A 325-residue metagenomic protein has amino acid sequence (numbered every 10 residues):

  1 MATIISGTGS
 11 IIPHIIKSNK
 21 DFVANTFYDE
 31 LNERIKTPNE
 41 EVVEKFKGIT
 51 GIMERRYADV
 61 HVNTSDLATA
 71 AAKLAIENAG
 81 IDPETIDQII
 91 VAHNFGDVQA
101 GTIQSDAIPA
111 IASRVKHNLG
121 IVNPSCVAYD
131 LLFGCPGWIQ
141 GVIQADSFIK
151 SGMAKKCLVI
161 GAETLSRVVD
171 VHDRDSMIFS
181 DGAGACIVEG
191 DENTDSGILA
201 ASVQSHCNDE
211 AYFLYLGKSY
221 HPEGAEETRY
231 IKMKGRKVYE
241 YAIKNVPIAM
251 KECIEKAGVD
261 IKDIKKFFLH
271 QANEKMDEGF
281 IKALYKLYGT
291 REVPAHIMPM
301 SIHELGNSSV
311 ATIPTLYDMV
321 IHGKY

Functional and structural regions predicted by a protein language model:
M1-H61, H172-K244, I248: Condensing-enzyme catalytic core mediating Claisen C-C bond formation in acyl metabolism
I5, H61-L132, V259-E278: Conserved beta-ketoacyl condensing-enzyme motif
N39-S65, G96-K156, A283-T315: Conserved catalytic cysteine-centered active-site region of acyl-thioester-dependent Claisen-condensing enzymes
E41-V42, S65-A79, I111-R114, Y241-K256 (+1 more regions): Short, well-ordered amphipathic alpha-helical segments that serve as non-catalytic structural scaffolds within diverse
A92, L132, C157-E163, V188: Short beta-strand segments
K150-A183: Flexible, glycine-rich active-site loops centered on histidine and acidic residues that chelate a metal or position
E227-I302: A contiguous, well-structured pocket-lining segment that forms one wall/lid of small-molecule binding clefts in soluble
